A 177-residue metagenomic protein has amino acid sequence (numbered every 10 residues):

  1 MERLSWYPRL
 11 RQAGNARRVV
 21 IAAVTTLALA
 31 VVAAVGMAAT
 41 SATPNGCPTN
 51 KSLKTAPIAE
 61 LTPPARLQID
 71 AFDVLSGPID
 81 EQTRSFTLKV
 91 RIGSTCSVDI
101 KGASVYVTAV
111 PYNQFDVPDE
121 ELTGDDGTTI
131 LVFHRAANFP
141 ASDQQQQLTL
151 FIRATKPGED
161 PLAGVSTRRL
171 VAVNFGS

Functional and structural regions predicted by a protein language model:
M1-A16: Terminal targeting segments of Actinobacterial cell-envelope proteins
S41-T87, I92-G93, E121, N174-S177: Beta-strand-rich domain onsets/edges
I92-C96, R135: Short solvent-exposed capping/turn motifs at the termini of beta-strands
V98, A103-V110: Hydrophobic beta-strand segments
T123-R135: Glycine-centered loop-to-beta-strand initiation motif
A136-S142: Short, surface-exposed loop/turn segments at beta-strand-coil junctions that are enriched for proline with nearby
Q146-A163: Enriched for extracellular/lumenal, surface-exposed ectodomains of secreted and cell-surface proteins
D160-S177: Short beta-strand elements
